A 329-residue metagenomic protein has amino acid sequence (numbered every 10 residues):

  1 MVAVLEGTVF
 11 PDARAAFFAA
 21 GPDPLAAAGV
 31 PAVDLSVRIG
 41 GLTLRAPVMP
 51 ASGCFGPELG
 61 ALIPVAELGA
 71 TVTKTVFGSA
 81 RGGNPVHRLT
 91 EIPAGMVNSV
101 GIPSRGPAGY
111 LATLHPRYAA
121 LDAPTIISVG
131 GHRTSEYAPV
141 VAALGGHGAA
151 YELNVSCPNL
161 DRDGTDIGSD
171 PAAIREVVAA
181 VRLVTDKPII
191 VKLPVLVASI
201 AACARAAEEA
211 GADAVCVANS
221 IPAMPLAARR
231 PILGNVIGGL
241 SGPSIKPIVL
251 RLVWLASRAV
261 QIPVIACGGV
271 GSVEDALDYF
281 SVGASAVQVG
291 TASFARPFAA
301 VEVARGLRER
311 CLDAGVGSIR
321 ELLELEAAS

Functional and structural regions predicted by a protein language model:
F17-T125, G131-H132: N-terminal capping/small domains of soluble enzymes
V48-A51, T71-T73, T125-V129, Y151-L153 (+4 more regions): Hydrophobic faces of well-ordered beta-strands that scaffold small-molecule active sites in alpha/beta enzyme cores
G53, S128-H132, L193-S199, K246 (+1 more regions): Glycine-rich beta-to-alpha transition loops that act as phosphate-gripper elements at the mouths of alpha/beta enzyme
G60-L62, P139-A143, V197-A210, G271-V287: Catalytic cores of alpha/beta
G78, V155-C157, V217-A223, G269-V270 (+1 more regions): Glycine-rich phosphate-binding active-site loops on the catalytic face of alpha/beta enzymes
N84-P93, A227-G238, S293-V316: C-terminal helical cap(s) of enzyme catalytic domains, especially alpha/beta-barrels
M96-V97, P158-A172, C203-I262: Glycine/Thr-rich beta-alpha phosphate-binding loop at enzyme active sites
A108-L121, S169-I189, N235-I262, V303 (+1 more regions): Alpha-helix-loop-beta-strand connector modules within alpha/beta enzyme cores
